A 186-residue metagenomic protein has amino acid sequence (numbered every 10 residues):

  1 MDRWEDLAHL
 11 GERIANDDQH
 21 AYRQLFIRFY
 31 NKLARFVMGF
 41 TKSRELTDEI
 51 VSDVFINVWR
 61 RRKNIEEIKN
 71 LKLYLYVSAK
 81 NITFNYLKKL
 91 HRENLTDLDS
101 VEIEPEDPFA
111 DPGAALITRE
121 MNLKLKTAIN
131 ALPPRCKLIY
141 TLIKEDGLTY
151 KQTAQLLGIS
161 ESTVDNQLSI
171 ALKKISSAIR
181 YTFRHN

Functional and structural regions predicted by a protein language model:
M1-K32, G113: N-terminal module of bacterial RNA polymerase sigma factors
D2-W4, R13, K124, Q155-L156 (+1 more regions): C-terminal edge and immediately downstream basic/flexible tail or linker adjoining helix-turn-helix-like DNA-binding
R3, E93-A115: Internal acidic/polar
A15-N16, F55-N70: Sigma70-family region 2
A15-R23, R35-V51, E161, T182-N186: Short, charged helix-capping/linker segments at alpha-helix termini
E49-I56, K69-N81: Structural recognition of an alpha-helix C-terminal capping motif at a helix-to-coil junction
K63-E67, V77-D97: Arg/Lys-rich amphipathic alpha helix in sigma70-family domain 2
N130, P134, L138, L142 (+1 more regions): Helix-turn-helix DNA-binding module
